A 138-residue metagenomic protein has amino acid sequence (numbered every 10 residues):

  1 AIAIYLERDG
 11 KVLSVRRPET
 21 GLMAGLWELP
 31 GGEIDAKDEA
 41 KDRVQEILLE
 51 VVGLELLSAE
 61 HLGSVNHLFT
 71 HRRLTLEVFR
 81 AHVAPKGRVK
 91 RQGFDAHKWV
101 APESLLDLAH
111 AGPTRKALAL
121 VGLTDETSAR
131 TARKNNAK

Functional and structural regions predicted by a protein language model:
A1-K138: Intrinsically disordered, low-complexity, charged terminal extensions of DNA damage-control enzymes
